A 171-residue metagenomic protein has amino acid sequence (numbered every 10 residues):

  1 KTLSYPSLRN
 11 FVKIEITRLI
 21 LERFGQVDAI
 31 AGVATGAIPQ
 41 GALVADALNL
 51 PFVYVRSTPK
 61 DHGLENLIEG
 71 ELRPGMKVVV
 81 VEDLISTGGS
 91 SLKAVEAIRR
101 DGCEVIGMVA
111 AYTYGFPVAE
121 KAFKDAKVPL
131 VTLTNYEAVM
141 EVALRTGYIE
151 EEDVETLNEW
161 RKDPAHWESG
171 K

Functional and structural regions predicted by a protein language model:
K1-I85, G89-K171: PRPP-associated nucleotide enzymes
